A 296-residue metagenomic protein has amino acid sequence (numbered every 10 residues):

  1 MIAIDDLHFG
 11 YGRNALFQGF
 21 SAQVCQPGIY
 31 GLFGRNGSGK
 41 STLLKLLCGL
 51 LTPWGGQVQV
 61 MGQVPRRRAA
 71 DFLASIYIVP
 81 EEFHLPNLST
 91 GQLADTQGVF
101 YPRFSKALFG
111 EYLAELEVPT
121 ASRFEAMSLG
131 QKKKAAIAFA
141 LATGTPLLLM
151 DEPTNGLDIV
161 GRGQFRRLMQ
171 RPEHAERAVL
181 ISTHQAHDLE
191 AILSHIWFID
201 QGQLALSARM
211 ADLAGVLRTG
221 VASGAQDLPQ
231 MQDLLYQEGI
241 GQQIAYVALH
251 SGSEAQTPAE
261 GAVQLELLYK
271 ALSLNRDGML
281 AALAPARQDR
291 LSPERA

Functional and structural regions predicted by a protein language model:
I2, F17-G19: Conserved structural motif at the start of ABC-family nucleotide-binding domains
Y30-R35: The feature captures the beta-strand-to-loop junction immediately N-terminal to the Walker
C48: Helix-to-loop junction immediately C-terminal to a conserved catalytic motif
G56-F72: Conserved ABC transporter NBD signature motif
D71, I78-A135: ABC-family P-loop ATPase nucleotide-binding domains
L148-E152, L157: Catalytic Walker B motif of ABC-type/P-loop ATPase nucleotide-binding domains
F165-L180, H184-A248: ABC transporter nucleotide-binding domain
